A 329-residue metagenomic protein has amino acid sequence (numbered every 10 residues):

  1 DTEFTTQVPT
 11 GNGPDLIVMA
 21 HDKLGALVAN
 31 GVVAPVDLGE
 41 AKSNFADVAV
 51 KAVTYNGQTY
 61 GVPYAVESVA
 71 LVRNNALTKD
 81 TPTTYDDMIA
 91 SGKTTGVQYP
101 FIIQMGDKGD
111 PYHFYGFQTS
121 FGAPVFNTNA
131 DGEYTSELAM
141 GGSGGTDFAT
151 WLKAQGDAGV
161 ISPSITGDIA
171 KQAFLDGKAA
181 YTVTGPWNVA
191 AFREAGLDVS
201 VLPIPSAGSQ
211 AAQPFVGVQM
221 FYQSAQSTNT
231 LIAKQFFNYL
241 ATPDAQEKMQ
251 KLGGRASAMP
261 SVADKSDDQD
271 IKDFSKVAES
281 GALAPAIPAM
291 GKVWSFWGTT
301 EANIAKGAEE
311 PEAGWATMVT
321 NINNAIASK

Functional and structural regions predicted by a protein language model:
D1-G25, G39-K42, Q172: Early extracytoplasmic/lumenal segment of secretory-pathway proteins
T6-Q7, P14-D15, K42-R73, A211-A212 (+1 more regions): A structural signal for short loop-to-beta-strand junctions that line the ligand-binding cleft of periplasmic/secreted
M19-S68, D80, Y85-I89, V97 (+1 more regions): Hinge/lid segment of periplasmic solute-binding proteins
V33, W187-A190, Q219-K292, S328: Mature extracytoplasmic/periplasmic domains
Y60-Y64, V69, M88-E137, G144 (+1 more regions): Extracytoplasmic/periplasmic solute-binding protein
G132-S164: Glycine-centered hinge/linker elements that transmit conformational signals in sensory and ligand-binding systems
D198-F221: Periplasmic-binding protein-like
S280-K329: Conserved C-terminal helix/tail region of periplasmic/extracytoplasmic solute-binding proteins
